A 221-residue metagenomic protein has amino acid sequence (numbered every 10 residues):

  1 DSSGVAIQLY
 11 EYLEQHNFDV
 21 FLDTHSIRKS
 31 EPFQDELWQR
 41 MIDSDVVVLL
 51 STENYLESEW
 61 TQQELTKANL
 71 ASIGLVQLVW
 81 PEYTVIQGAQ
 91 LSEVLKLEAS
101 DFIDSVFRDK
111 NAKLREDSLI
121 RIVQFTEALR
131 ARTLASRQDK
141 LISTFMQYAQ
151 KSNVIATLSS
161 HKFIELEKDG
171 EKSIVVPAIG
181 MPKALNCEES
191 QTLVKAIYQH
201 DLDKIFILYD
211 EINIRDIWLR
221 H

Functional and structural regions predicted by a protein language model:
D1-V46, N69-I73, P81-T84, Q124-K204 (+1 more regions): Conserved N-terminal substructure of TIR/SEFIR domains
D35-Q39, E64-L65, Q90-V94: Short low-complexity, flexible loop/linker segments enriched in glycine and/or proline with clustered acidic
L49: Redox-cofactor binding/interface segments in oxidoreductases and associated redox assembly factors
T52: Short glycine-/small-residue-rich Rossmann-like dinucleotide-binding loops
Y55-E57: Short glycine-rich, flexible loops that bind phosphorylated cofactors or substrates
W60-V76: A short, gly/pro- and small-residue-rich
Y83-L114, I212-H221: Domain-level recognition of nuclease-like catalytic cores that cleave nucleotide substrates
L97-K140: C-terminal helix of von Willebrand factor
